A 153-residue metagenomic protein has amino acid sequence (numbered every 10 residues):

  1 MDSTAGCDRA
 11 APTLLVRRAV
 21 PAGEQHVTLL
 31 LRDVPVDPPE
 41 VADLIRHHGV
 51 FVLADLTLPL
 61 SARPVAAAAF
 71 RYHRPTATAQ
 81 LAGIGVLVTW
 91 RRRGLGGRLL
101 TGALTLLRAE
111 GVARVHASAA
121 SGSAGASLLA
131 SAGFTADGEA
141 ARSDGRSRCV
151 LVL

Functional and structural regions predicted by a protein language model:
L14, R18-A82, L87-V88, T101 (+1 more regions): Acetyl-CoA-dependent GNAT
H48-V50, G145-V150: Short hydrophobic/aromatic beta-strand or adjacent loop that forms the aromatic wall/cage of a ligand/substrate-binding
I84-R92, A119-A120: A short, internal acetyl-CoA/4′-phosphopantetheine-binding micro-motif in the GNAT/acyltransferase core
R92-L100: Glycine-rich acyl-CoA binding loop
L107-A120: Conserved GNAT acetyl-CoA-binding A-motif
A117-A126, R142-D144: Conserved beta-strand-loop-alpha-helix junction that forms the acyl-donor binding cleft
A130-E139: Conserved acetyl-CoA-binding loop of GNAT-fold acetyltransferases
